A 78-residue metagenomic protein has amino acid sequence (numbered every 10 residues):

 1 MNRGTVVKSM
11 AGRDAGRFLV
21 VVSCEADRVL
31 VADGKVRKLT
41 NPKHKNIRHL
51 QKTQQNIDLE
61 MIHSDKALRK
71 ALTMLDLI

Functional and structural regions predicted by a protein language model:
M1-R3, V7-A11, V20-I78: Ferredoxin-like alpha/beta domains used as RNA- or RNAP-binding modules
